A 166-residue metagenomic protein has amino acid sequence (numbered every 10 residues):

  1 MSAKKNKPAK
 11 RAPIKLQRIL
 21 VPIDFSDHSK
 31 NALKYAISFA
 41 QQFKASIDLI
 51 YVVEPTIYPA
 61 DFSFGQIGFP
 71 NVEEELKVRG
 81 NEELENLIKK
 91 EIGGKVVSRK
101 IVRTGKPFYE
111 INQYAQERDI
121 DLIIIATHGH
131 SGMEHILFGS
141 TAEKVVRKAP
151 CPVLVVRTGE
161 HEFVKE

Functional and structural regions predicted by a protein language model:
M1-I14, I88-I123, E160-E166: Structural beta-alpha unit
K4-R11, V52-E82, H161-E166: Acidic, proline/glycine-rich short linear motifs
K10-Q66: Small/aliphatic-rich secondary-structure junction motif
A32, P59-F62, N112-Q113, H135-L137 (+1 more regions): Short, well-ordered secondary-structure micro-motifs
D48-I50, R99-R103, L154: General small-molecule cofactor/ligand-binding pocket signal
F64-G68, E117-R118, T141-A142: Short, hinge-like loop/turn segments at secondary-structure boundaries
L122-K144, E162-V164: Glycine-rich, Arg-bearing micro-motifs that act as flexible, cationic patches
